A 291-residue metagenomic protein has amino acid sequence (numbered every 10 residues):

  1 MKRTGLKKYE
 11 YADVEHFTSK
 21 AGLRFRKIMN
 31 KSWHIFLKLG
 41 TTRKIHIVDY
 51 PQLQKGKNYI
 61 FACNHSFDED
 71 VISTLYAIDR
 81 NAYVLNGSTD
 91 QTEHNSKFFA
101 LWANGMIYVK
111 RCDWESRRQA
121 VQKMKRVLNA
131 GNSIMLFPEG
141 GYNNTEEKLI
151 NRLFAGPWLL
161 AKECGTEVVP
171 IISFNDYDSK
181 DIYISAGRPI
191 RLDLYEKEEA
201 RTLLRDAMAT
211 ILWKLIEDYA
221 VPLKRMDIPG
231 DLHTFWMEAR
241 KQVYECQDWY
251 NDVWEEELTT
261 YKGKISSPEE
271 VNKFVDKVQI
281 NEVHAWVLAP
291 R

Functional and structural regions predicted by a protein language model:
M1-T42, Y244-N251: N-terminal membrane-anchoring alpha-helices
K2-Y9, V121-R291: Non-catalytic C-terminal accessory region of glycerolipid acyltransferases and related lyso-lipid remodeling enzymes
R24-M29, E115-Q119, A200: Soluble or luminal CAZymes and related metallo-dependent hydrolases
W33-H65: Helix-to-loop junction immediately C-terminal to a conserved catalytic motif
H46, F67, R117-V121, L153-F154: Amphipathic coiled-coil/heptad-repeat helices and related helical stalk/stem segments that mediate oligomerization
P51-Q52, Q91, D113, N175-Y177 (+1 more regions): Residue-level detector of flexible, active-site-proximal loop/helix-junction positions within diverse enzyme catalytic
K55-W114: Catalytic core of membrane glycerolipid acyltransferases/transacylases, capturing the structured, soluble-facing
Y108-K123, L128: Helix-adjacent hinge/juxtasegments
